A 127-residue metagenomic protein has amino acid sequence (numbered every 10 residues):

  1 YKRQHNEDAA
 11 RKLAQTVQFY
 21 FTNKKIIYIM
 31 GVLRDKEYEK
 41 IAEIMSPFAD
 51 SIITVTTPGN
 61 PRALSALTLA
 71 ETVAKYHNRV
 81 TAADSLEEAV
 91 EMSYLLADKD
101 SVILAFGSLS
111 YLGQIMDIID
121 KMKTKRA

Functional and structural regions predicted by a protein language model:
K2, I52, A105-S108: Residue-level signal for inorganic ion chemistry
R3-S51: Nucleotide phosphate-binding/pyrophosphate-handling subdomain across enzymes that bind or process nucleotide phosphates
H5, L33-D35, P58-G59, L109-Y111: Short glycine-rich anion-binding loops that position phosphate/pyrophosphate groups of nucleotides and phosphorylated
R11, E39, E91, G113-Q114: Alpha-helical elements of the RecA-like P-loop NTPase motor core of helicases
V17, F21, V73, A97 (+1 more regions): Active-site catalytic pocket residues across diverse enzymes, especially alpha/beta-hydrolases
I26-Y28, S101-G107: Generic beta-sheet signal
A42-V102: C-terminal helical cap/extension that packs against the catalytic core of soluble nucleotide-cofactor enzymes
S108-A127: Glycine/aspartate-rich loop-and-adjacent alpha/beta segment that forms the canonical ThDP
